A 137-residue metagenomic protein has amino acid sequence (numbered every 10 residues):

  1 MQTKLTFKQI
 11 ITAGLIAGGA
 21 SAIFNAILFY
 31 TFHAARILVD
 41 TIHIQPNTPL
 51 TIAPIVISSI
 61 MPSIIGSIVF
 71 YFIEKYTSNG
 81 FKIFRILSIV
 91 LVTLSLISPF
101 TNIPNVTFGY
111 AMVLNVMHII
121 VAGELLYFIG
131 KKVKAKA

Functional and structural regions predicted by a protein language model:
M1-K8: Short, Lys/Arg-rich, polar N-terminal cytosolic tail immediately upstream of the first transmembrane signal-anchor
I10, Y71, K75-V92: Internal alpha-helical transmembrane segments of multi-pass membrane proteins
A13, A17, S21-F24, I119-A137: Membrane-water interface at the C-terminal end of transmembrane alpha helices
A13, T51-I55, G109: Short alpha-helical transmembrane interface motifs in multi-pass membrane proteins
G18-L38: Transmembrane alpha-helix/helix-exit interface in multi-pass inner-membrane proteins
H33-P46, N102-T107: Membrane-interface helix termini and inter-helical loops of multi-pass transporters
N47-I64: Interfacial helix-start motif at the membrane-water boundary
I97-V113: Membrane-helix boundary connector in multi-pass membrane proteins
